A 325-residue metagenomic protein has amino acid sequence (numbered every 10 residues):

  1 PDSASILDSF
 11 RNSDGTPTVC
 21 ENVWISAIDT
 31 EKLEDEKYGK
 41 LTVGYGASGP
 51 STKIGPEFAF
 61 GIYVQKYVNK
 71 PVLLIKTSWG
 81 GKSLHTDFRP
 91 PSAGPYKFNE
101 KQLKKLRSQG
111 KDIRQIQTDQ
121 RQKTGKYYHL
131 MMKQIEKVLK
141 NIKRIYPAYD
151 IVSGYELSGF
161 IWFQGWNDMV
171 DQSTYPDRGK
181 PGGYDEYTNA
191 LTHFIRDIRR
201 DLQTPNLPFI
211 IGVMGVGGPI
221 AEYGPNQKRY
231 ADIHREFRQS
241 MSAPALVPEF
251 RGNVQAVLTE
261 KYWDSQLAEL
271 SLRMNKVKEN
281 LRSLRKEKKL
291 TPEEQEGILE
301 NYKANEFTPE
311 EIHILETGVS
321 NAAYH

Functional and structural regions predicted by a protein language model:
P1-H325: Cell-envelope and extracellular/periplasmic
